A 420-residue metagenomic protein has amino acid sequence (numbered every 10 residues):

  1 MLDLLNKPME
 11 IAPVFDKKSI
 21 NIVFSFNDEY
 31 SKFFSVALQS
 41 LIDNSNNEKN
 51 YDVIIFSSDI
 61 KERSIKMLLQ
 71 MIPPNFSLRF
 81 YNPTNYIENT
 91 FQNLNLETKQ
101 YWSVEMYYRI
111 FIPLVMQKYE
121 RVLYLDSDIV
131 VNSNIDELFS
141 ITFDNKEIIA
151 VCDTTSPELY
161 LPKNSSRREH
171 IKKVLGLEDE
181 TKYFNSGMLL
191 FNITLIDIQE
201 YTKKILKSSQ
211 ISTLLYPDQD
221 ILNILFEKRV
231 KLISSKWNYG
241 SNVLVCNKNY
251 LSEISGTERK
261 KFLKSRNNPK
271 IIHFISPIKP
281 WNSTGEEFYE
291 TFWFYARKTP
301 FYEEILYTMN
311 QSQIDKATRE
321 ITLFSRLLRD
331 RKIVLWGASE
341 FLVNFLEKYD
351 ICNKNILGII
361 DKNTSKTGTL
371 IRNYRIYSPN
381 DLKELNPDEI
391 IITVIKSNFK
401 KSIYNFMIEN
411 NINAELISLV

Functional and structural regions predicted by a protein language model:
M1-I20, F26, S186, F191-L323: A glycosyltransferase accessory/donor-loop signature
S40-K49: Short, acidic, metal-binding catalytic loop of nucleotide-sugar glycosyltransferases
D52-D59, A150-C152, L357-K362: Short internal beta-strands
D59-I60, N85-Y86, N134, I360-K366: Short, polar loop motifs at secondary-structure junctions
I72-L114: Active-site-proximal specificity loops/subdomain of glycosyltransferases
V122: Short aromatic/hydrophobic "clamp" motif used to bind/position activated sugar donors
I129-P162: Conserved donor-nucleotide/metal-binding helix-loop-beta segment in metal-dependent transferases, i.e., the alpha-helix
L306-V420: Hydrophobic, well-ordered beta-alpha structural blocks that scaffold small-molecule cofactor pockets
